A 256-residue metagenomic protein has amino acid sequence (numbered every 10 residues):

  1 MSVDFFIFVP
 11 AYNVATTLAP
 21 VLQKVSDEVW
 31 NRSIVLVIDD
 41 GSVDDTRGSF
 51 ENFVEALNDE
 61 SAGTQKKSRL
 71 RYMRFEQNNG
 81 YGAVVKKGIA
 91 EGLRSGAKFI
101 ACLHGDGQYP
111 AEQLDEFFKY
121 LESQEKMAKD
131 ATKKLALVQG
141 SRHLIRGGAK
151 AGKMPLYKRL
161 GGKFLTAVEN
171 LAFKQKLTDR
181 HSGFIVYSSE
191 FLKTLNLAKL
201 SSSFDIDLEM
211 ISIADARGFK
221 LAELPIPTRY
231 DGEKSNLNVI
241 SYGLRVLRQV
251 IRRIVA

Functional and structural regions predicted by a protein language model:
M1-D4, T16, A172-K174, A198-A256: Hydrophobic helical membrane-anchoring modules
V14-D27: Short, well-formed alpha-helical segments that are part of the catalytic scaffolds of diverse glycosyltransferases
T16-A19, D44-F53: Acidic helix N-cap motif at the loop->helix transition within catalytic regions of sugar-transfer enzymes
L18, G88, D106, S188 (+2 more regions): Residue-level signature of catalytic and energy-coupling elements of molecular machines, predominantly ATP/GTP-dependent
R32-S42, M73-F75: Short beta-strand/loop segment that forms part of the nucleotide-sugar
D39-G48, G107: A conserved acidic beta->alpha catalytic loop
R69, F75-R94, F99, A111-F204 (+1 more regions): Acceptor/aglycone-binding surface of glycosyltransferases and processive sugar-polymer synthases
